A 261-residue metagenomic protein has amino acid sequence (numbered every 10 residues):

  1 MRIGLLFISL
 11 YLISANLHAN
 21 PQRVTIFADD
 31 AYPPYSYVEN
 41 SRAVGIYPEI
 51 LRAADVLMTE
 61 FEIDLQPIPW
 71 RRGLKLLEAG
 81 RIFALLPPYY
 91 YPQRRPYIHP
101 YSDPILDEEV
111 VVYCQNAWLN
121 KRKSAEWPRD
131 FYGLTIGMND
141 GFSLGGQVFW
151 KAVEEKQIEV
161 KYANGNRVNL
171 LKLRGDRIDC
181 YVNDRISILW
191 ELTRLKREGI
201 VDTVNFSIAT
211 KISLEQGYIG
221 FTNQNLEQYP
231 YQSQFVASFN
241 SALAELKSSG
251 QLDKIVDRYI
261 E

Functional and structural regions predicted by a protein language model:
S14-N16: N-terminal signal peptide c-region/cleavage motif recognized by signal peptidases
N20-Y97, S249, R258-Y259: Extracytoplasmic small-molecule ligand-binding "clamshell" domains of the periplasmic binding protein/Venus flytrap
D29-A31, D107-V111, E198-A237: Periplasmic-binding protein-like
D30-Y32, N40-V44, Y90, Q115-N120 (+4 more regions): Short coil/turn segments
P48-M58, Q216-I255: Extended ligand-binding regions for polar small-molecule ligands
L51-T59, D130-Y132, N139-N164, G175 (+2 more regions): Ligand-binding cleft/hinge of the Venus flytrap
V56-L57, R71-F83, N166-L195: Short helices/loops that flank or line small-molecule/ion binding pockets
L65-F131, F142-L144, N205-I212: Acidic, polar ligand-binding/catalytic clefts
